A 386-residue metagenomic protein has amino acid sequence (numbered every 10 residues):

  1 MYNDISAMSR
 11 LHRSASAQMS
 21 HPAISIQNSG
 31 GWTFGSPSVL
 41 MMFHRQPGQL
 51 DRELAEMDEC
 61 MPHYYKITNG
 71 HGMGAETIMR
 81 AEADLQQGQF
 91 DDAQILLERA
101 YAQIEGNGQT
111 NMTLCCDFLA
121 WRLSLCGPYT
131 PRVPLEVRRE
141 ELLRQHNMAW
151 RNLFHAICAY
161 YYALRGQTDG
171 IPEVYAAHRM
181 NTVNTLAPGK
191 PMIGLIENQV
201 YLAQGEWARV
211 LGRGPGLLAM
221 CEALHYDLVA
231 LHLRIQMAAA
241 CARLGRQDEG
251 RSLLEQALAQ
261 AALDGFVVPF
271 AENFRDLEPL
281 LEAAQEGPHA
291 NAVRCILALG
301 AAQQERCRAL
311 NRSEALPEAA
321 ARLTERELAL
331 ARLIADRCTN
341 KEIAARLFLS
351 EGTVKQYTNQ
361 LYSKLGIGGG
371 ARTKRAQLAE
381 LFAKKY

Functional and structural regions predicted by a protein language model:
M1, M19-V39, H63-M79, I104-L119 (+6 more regions): Alpha-solenoid helical repeat architecture
Y2, H44, T77, D84 (+5 more regions): Residue at a conserved register position within TPR or TPR-like alpha-solenoid repeats
I5-H21, L50-P62, D91-A102, Y129-L142 (+4 more regions): Alpha-helical repeat scaffolds
Q199-G212, G216, E222, Y226-D227 (+7 more regions): Linker/hinge segments immediately adjacent to helix-turn-helix/homeobox DNA-binding domains
A301, R332-D336, G366, A383: Short, locally clustered residues in the helix-turn-helix/winged-helix DNA-binding domain
A329, R337-A376: Recognition helix of helix-turn-helix DNA-binding domains
